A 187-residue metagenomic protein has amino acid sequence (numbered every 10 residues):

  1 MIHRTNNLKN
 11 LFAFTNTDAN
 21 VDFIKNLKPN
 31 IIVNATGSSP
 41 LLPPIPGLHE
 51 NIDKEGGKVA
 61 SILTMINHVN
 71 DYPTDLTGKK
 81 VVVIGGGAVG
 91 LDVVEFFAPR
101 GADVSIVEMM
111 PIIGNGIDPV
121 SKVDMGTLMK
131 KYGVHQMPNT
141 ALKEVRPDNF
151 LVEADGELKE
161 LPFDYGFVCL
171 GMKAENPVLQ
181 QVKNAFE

Functional and structural regions predicted by a protein language model:
I2-L42, G57-K79, P99-V178: A Rossmann-like FAD-binding core segment of flavoenzymes
S39, G47-L48: Active-site catalytic motif of lipid deacylating hydrolases and related acyltransferases
N51-I52, V59: Gly/Ser-rich helix-loop-strand patches that form or flank binding pockets for ribonucleotide-derived cofactors
K58, K183-E187: Short FAD-binding loop at a beta-strand-to-alpha-helix junction that anchors the flavin cofactor in diverse
G85-G87: Glycine-rich Rossmann-fold phosphate-binding loop(s) that bind the pyrophosphate of adenine dinucleotide cofactors
G90-L91: N-terminal Rossmann-fold NAD(P) dinucleotide-binding loop
